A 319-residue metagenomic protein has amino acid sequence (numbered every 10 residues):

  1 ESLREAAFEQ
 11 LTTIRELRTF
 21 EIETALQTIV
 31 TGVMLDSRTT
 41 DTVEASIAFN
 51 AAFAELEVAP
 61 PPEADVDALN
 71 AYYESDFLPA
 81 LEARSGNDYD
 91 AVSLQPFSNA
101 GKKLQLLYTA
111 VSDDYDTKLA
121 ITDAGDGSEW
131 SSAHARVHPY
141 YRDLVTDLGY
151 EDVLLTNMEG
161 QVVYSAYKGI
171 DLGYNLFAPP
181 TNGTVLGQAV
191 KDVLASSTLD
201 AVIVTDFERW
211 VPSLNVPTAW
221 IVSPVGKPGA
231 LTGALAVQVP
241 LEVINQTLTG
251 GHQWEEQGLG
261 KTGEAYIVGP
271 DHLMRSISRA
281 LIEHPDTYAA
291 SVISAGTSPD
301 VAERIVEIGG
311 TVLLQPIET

Functional and structural regions predicted by a protein language model:
E1-E129, A135, R142, T146-E151 (+3 more regions): Juxtamembrane extracytoplasmic/periplasmic/luminal helical "stalk" adjacent to the first N-terminal
E5, E23, S131, P179-G183 (+1 more regions): A generic helix-loop boundary/linker signal
F20-E21, E208-W210, V225, H252-W254: Short beta-turn/strand-loop junction motif enriched in small, turn-promoting residues
T28, G32, R136-Y140, Q161 (+3 more regions): Extracytoplasmic/secreted proteins, especially bacterial periplasmic and envelope-associated proteins
V33, A51-A52, E159, F177-A178 (+3 more regions): Residue-level signal for alpha-helical context at structural boundaries
M34, L154, E264-Y266: Conserved beta-strand cores of small sensory beta-sandwich domains that regulate signal transduction, primarily PAS/PAC
E55-A68, Y72, S165-N175, P180-L199 (+1 more regions): Intrinsic low-complexity, intrinsically disordered coil/linker regions enriched in small/polar and charged residues
I121-V239, Q246: Extracytoplasmic/periplasmic ligand-binding sensor regions of membrane-associated signaling proteins
